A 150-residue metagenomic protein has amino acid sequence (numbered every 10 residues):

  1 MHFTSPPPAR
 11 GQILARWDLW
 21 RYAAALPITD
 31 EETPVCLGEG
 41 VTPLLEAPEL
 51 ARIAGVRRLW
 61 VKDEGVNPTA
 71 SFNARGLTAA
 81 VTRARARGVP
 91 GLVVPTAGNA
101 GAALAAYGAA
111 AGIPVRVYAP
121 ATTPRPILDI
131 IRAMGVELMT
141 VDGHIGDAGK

Functional and structural regions predicted by a protein language model:
M1-K150: PLP-dependent amino-acid enzyme catalytic core
